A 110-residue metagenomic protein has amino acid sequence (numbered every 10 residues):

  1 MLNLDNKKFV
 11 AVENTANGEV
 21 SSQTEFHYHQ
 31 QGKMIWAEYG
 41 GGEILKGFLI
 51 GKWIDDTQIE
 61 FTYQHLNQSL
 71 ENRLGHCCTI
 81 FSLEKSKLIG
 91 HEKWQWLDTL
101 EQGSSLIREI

Functional and structural regions predicted by a protein language model:
M1-V20, L88-W96: Tryptophan-anchored aromatic micro-motifs
N3-L4, Y28-I35, W53-T57, L83-K87 (+1 more regions): Short, solvent-exposed coil/turn segments at beta-strand boundaries
A11-N14, W36-G41, F61-L66, E92-W96: Short beta-strand segments that buttress and anchor functional surface loops
V20-T24, I44-L49, N72-C78, Q102-S105: Short, surface-exposed coil-to-beta transition loops
S22-Q23, W53, Q95-I110: Edge beta-strand at a domain terminus
T24-K52: N-terminal glycine/threonine-rich, aromatic-flanked beta-hairpin/loop signature
W36, G90, S104-L106: Ligand-binding pocket scaffold of soluble enzyme catalytic domains
W53-I89: Mid-chain, well-packed structural core segment of small domains
